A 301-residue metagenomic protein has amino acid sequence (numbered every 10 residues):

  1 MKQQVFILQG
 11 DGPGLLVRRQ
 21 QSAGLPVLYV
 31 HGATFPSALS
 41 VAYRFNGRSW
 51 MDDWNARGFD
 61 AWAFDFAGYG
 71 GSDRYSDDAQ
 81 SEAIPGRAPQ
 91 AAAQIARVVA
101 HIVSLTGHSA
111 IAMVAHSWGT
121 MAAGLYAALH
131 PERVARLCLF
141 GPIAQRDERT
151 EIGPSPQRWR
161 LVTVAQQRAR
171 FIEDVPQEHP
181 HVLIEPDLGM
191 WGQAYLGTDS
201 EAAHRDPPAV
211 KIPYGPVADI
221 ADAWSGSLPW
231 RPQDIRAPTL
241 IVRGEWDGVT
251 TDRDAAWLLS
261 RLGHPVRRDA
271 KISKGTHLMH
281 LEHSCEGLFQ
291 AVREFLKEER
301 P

Functional and structural regions predicted by a protein language model:
M1-S22: N-terminal cap/lid segment of alpha/beta-hydrolase-fold proteins
L25-A63: Short, surface-exposed "cap/lid" segments of acyl-processing enzymes
F64-P85, H277: Glycine-rich "HGGG/HGxG" loop immediately N-terminal to the catalytic nucleophile of the alpha/beta-hydrolase
Q90-A110: Conserved acidic catalytic loop of the alpha/beta-hydrolase fold
S109-E148: Conserved hydrolase catalytic core segment
E148, I152-L240: Alpha/beta-hydrolase
G248-D254: Conserved alpha/beta-hydrolase "acid-adjacent" motif
G275-E286: Catalytic histidine-centered segment of alpha/beta-hydrolase-like enzymes
